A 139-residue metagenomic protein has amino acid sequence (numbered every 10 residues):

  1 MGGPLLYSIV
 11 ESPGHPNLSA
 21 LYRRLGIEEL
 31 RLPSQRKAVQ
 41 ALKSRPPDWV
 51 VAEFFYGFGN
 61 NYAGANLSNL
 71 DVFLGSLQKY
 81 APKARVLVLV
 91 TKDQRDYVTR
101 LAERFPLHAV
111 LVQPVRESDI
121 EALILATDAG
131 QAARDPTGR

Functional and structural regions predicted by a protein language model:
G2-P13, L18-Y22, A38, V50: Conserved acidic segment of CheY-like receiver
G26-S34, A41, L111: Short hydrophobic/Thr-rich beta-strand motif most characteristic of the beta2 strand and flanking loop of CheY-like
P33-W49, F55-G59: Acidic, metal-coordinating helix/loop segments flanking the phosphotransfer/catalytic sites of two-component signaling
K37, V115-I124: C-terminal output helix
K43-R45, S76-K83: Conserved phosphotransfer cores of two-component systems
A63-S68, V72, R85-V110: Alpha4 helix (beta4-alpha4-beta5 surface) of REC/receiver domains from two-component response regulators
L107, I120-A132: Receiver (REC) domain switch/output surface
Q131-R139: CheY-like receiver
